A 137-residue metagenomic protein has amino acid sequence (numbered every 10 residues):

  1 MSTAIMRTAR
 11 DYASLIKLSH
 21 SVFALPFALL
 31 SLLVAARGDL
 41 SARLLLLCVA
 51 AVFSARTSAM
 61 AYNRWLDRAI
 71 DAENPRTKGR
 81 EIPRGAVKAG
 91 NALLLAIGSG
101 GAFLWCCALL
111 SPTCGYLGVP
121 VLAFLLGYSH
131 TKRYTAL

Functional and structural regions predicted by a protein language model:
M1-R10, R64-V87: Cytosolic, membrane-interface loops and tails of multi-pass inner-membrane proteins
I5-A9, P26, L46: Alpha-helical membrane-protein architecture signal
A9-L15, R80-L137: Intramembrane alpha-helical segments
K17-L25: Membrane-interface helix starts
L25, R64, D71-P75, A96 (+1 more regions): Short, function-defining helix-loop hinge/capping sites that tune catalysis or transport
F27-L66, R76, G100-A108, G115-Y128: Membrane-embedded alpha-helical segments that form the functional core of polytopic membrane enzymes, especially those
A35, R68-D71, K132-A136: Perimembrane helix-loop junctions in membrane proteins
